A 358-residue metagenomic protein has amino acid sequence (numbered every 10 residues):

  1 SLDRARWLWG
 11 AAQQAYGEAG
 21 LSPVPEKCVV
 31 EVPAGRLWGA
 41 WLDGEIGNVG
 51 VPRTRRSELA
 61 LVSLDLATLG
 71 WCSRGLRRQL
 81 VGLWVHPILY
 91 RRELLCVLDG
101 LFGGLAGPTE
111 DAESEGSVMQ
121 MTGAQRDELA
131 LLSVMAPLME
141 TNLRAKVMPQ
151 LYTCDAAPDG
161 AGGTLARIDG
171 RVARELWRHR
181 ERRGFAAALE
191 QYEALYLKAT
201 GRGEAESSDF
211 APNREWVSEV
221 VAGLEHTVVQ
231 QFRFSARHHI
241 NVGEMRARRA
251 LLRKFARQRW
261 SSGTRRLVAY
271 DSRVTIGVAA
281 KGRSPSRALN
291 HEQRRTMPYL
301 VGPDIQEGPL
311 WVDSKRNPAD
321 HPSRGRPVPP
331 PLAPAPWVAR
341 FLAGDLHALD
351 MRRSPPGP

Functional and structural regions predicted by a protein language model:
S1-P358: Nucleic-acid-interacting cores, centered on viral/eukaryotic replication and modification enzymes
